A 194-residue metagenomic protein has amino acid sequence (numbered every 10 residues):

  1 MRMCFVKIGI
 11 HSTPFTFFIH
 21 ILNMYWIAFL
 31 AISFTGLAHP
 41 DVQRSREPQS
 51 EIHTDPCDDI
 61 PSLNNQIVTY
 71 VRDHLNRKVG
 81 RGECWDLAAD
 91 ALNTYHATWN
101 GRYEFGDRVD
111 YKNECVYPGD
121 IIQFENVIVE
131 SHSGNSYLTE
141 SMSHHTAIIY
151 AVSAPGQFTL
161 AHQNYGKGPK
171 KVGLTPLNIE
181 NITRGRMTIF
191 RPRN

Functional and structural regions predicted by a protein language model:
H11-Y25: Bacterial N-terminal signal peptides that target proteins for export
P14-F17, G36, I189: N-terminal compositionally biased, intrinsically disordered segments and leader/signal-like regions
M24-A38: Fungal secretory targeting signals
H39-N100, Y137-S141: N-terminal capping segments
I52, P56, T139-N194: Aromatic- and glycine-rich peptidoglycan recognition patches
T98-K167: ...with weaker cross-activation on analogous glycine-rich loops/strands in unrelated enzymes
